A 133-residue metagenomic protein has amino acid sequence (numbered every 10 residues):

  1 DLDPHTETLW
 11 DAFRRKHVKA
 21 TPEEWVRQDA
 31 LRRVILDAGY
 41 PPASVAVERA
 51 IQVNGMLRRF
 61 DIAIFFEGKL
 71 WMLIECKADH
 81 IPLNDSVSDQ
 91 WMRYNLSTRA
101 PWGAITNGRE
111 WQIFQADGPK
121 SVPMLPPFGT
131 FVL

Functional and structural regions predicted by a protein language model:
D1-W102, R109-L133: A short, conserved, highly charged catalytic patch centered on acidic carboxylates
